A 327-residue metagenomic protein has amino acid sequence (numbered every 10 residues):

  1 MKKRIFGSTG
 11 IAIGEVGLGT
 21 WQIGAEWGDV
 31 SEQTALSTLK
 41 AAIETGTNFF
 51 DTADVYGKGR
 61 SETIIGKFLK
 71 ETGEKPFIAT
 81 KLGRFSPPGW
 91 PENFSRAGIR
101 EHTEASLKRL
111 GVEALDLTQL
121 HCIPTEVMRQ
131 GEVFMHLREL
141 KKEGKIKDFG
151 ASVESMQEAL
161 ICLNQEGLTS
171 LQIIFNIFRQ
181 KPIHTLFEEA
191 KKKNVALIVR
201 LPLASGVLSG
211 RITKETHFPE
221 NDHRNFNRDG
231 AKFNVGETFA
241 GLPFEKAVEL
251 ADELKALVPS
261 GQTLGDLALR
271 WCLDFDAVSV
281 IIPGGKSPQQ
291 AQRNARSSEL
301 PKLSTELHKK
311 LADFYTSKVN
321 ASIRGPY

Functional and structural regions predicted by a protein language model:
M1-P76: N-terminal binding-site loop/beta-alpha segment at the start of enzyme catalytic domains that lines or forms
W21-Q33, F85-R100, E126: Active-site mouth loops of central-metabolism enzymes
G28-D29, A53-E62, S86, T125-M128 (+1 more regions): Acidic-and-aromatic substrate-binding clefts and catalytic sites of carbohydrate-active enzymes
D29-A42, F94-L110, E154-I161: Short, acidic/polar
F49-D54, A79, A114-Q119, G150-A151: Short beta-strand segments at enzyme active-site cores
K75-P87, T118: A short, structured active-site edge motif that brings together acidic residues
L107-E126: Active-site groove signature of glycoside hydrolases
I123-T316, R324-Y327: Beta/alpha (TIM)-barrel catalytic core signal, keyed to glycine-rich beta->alpha loops juxtaposed to Asp/Glu that bind
